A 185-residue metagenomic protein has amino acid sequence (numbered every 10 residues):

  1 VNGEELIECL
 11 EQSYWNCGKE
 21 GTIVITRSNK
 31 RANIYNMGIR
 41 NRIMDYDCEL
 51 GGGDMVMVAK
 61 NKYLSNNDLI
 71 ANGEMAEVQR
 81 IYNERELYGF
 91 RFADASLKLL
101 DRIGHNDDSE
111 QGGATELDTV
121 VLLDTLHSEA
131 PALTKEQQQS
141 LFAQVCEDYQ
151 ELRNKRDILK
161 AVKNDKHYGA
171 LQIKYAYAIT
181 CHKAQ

Functional and structural regions predicted by a protein language model:
V1-N2: Conserved coupling/interface region of RecA-like P-loop/ASCE motor cores
E5-K19: Conserved interdomain hinge at the start of the Helicase C-terminal
N16, E20-Q185: Core RecA-like ATPase module of SF1/SF2 helicases and allied nucleic-acid translocases
